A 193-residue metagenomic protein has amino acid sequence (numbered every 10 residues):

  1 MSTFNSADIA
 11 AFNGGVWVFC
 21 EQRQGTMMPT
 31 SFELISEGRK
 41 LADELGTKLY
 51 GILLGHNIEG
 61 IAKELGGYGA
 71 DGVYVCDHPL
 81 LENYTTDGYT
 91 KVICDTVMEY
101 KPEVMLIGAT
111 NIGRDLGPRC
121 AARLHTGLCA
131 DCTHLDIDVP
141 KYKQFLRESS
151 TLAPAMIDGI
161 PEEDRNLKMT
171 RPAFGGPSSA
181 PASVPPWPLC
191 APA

Functional and structural regions predicted by a protein language model:
M1-A193: N-terminal glycine-rich FAD/FM-binding segment characteristic of electron-transfer flavoproteins
